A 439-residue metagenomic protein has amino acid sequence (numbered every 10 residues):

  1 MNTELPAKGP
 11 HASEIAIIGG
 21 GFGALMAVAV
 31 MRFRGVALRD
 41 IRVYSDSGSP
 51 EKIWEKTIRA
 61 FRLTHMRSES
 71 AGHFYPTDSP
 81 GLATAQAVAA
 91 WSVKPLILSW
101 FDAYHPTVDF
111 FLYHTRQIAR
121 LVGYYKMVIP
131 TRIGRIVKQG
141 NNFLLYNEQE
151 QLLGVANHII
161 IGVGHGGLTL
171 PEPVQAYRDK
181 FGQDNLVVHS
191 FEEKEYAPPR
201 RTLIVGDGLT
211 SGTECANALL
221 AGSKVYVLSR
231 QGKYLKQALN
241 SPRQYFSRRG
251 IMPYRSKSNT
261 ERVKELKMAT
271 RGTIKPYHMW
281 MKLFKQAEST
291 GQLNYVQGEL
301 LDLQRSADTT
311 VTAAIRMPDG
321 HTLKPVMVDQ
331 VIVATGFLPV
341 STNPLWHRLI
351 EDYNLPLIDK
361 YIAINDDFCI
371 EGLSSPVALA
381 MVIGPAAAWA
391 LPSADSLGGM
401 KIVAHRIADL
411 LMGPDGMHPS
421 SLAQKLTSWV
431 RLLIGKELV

Functional and structural regions predicted by a protein language model:
M1-G48, W100-L209, T213-V439: Flavin (primarily FAD) cofactor-binding/catalytic cores of flavoenzymes
E51-R67: Glycine-rich phosphate-binding loop and adjoining beta1-alpha1-beta2 segment of Rossmann-like nucleotide-binding folds
F61, E69-S70, L357-D359: Residue-level signal for pocket-adjacent positions within structured domains
M66, S70-Y75: Extended charged low-complexity segments that act as oligomerization/scaffolding linkers
S70, S79-A83, L152: Intrinsically disordered, low-complexity segments enriched in small/polar residues
Y75-V108: A conserved beta-strand/loop capping segment in the N-terminal third of enzymes that catalyze redox or closely related
